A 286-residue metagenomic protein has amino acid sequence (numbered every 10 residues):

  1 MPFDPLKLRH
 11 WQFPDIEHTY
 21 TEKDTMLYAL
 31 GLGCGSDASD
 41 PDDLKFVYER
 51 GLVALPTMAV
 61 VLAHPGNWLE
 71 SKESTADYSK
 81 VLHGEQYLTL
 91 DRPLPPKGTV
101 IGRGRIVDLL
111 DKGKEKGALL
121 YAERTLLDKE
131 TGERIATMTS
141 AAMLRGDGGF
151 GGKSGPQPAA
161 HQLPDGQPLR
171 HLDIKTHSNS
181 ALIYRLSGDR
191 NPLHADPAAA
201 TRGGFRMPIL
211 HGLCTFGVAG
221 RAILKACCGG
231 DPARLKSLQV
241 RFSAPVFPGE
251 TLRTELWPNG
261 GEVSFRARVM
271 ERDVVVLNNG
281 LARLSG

Functional and structural regions predicted by a protein language model:
M1-H10, P14, H64, H83-L172 (+2 more regions): HotDog/MaoC-like acyl-thioester-processing domains
M1-T99, C227: Hydrophobic, proline/glycine-rich low-complexity stretches
P2-V47, P158-T215, A222-K225: A contiguous, surface-exposed recognition patch within enzymatic or periplasmic domains that forms
K7, Q12, T19, D43-V47 (+16 more regions): Residue-level preference for alpha-helix termini and adjacent loops
D24, G31-L32, T176-S178, S187 (+5 more regions): A broadly conserved detector of short glycine/acidic/proline-rich loop/turn motifs that flank catalytic sites and bind
D37-D40, D128-E133, G229-G230: Short, glycine- and charge-enriched coil/turn segments that flank and shape catalytic ligand pockets
A198-V276: Catalytic-pocket segment enriched in acidic/His residues
